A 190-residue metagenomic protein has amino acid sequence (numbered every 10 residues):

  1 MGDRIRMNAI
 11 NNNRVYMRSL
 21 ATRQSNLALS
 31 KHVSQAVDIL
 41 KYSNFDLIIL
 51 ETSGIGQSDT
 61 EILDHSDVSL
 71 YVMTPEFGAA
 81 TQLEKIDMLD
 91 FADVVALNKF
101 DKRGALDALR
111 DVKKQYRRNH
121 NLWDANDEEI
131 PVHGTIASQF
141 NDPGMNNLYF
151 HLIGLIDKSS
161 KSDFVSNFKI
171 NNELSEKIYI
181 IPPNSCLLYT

Functional and structural regions predicted by a protein language model:
M1-S58, V68-Y71: Nucleotide-state-sensitive switch-loop elements of NTP-binding domains
R18-L20, Y71-T74, A96-K99, G134-T135: Conserved beta-strand segments of the P-loop GTPase G domain that flank and frequently precede/overlap
V33, E51, M88, N98 (+1 more regions): Residue-level signature of catalytic and energy-coupling elements of molecular machines, predominantly ATP/GTP-dependent
G56-I62, A80-L83, L106: Conserved ATPase-coupling elements of RecA-like P-loop NTPase cores
D59-P75, D87-L89, D93: Inter-motif core of Ras-like GTPase G domains
V94-S159: Canonical P-loop GTPase G-domain recognition
G154, S166-S185: Non-catalytic alpha-helical scaffolds
Y189-T190: Conserved small/polar residues in nucleotide/adenosyl-binding loops
